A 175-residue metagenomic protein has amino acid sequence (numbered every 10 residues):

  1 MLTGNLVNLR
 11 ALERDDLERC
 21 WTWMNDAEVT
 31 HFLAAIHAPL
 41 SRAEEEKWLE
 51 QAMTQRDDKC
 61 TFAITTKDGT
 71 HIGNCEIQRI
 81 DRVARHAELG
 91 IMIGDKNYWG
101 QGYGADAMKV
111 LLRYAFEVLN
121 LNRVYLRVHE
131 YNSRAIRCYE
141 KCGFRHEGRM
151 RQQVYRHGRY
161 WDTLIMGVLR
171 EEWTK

Functional and structural regions predicted by a protein language model:
M1-K47, E172-K175: A short, well-structured alpha-helix characteristic of acyl/acetyltransferase catalytic modules
L40-Y98, L169-W173: Acetyl-CoA-dependent GNAT
T70-G73, R134, Y160: Glycine-rich acetyl-CoA-binding "A-motif" of GNAT/NAT acetyltransferases
G100-Y114, I136-K141: Conserved acetyl-CoA-binding loop-helix of GNAT-fold acetyltransferases
E117-R127: Conserved GNAT acetyl-CoA-binding A-motif
Y125-V128, R145-W161: Conserved catalytic-core motifs of GNAT/GCN5-like acyltransferases
Y139, F144, M166: Conserved active-site tyrosine of GNAT-family acetyltransferases
R159-K175: Terminal substrate-recognition subdomain of acyl/acetyltransferases
